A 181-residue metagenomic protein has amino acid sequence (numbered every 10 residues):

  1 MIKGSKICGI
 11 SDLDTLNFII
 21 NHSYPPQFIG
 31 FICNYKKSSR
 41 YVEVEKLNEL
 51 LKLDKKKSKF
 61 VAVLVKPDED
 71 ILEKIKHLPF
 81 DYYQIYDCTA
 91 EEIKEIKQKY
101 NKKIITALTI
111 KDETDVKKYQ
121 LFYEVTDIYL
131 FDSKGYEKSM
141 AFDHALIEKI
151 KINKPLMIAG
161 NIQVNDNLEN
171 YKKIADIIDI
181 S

Functional and structural regions predicted by a protein language model:
M1-D179: Conserved N-terminal beta1-alpha1 strand-loop-helix module at the mouth
